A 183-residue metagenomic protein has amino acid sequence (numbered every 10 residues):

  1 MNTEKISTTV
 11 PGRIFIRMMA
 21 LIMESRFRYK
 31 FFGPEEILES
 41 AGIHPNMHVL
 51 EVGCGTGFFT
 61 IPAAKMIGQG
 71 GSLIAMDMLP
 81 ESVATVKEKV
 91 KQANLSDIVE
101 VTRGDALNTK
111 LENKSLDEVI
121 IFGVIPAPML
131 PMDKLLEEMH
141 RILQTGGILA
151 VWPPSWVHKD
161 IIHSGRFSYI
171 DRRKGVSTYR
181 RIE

Functional and structural regions predicted by a protein language model:
R28-P45: Conserved alpha-helix/loop element of class I SAM-dependent methyltransferases that forms part of the SAM/SAH-binding
L79: Conserved SAM/SAH-binding beta-strand->alpha-helix loop
L95-A106: Conserved SAM-binding strand-loop segment of SAM-dependent methyltransferases
L107-V119: A short acidic, Gly/Pro-enriched loop at the edge of an enzyme's catalytic core that lines a small-molecule cofactor
D117-P131: A short SAM/SAH-binding and catalytic strip from SAM-dependent methyltransferases
D133-T145: A short glycine-rich, Lys/Arg-flanked "PGG" loop and its adjoining helix->strand segment in the class I
G146-P153: Conserved beta-strand signature within the Rossmann-like core of class I S-adenosyl-L-methionine
